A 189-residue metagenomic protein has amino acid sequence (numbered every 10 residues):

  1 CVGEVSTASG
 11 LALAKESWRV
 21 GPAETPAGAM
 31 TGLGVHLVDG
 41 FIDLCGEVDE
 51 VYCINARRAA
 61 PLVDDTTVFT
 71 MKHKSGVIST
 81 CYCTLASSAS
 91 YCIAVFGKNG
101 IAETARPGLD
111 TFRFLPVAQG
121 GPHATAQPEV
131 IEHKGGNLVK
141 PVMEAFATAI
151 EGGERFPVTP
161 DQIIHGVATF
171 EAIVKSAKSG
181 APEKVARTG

Functional and structural regions predicted by a protein language model:
C1-A60, G180: Predominantly a Rossmann-like dinucleotide-binding segment in NAD(P)-dependent oxidoreductases
A27-G28, V130-H133, G152-F156: Active-site rim elements
L33-H36, L138, D161, H165: A generic structural signal for residues located within well-ordered alpha-helices of large catalytic or ligand-binding
L37-V38, F112, V139-E144, F170-E171: A general structural signal for well-ordered alpha-helical segments in protein cores
R57-D64, K74-V142, T159: NAD(P)-dinucleotide binding in Rossmann-like oxidoreductases
K74, A145-G189: C-terminal helix-rich "cap/oligomerization" subdomain common to oxidoreductases
